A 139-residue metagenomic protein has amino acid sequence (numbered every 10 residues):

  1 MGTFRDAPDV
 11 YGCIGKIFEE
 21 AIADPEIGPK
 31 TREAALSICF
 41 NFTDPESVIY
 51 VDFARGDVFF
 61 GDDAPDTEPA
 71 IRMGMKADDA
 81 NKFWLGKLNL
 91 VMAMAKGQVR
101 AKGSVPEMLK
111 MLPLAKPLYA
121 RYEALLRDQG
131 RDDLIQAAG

Functional and structural regions predicted by a protein language model:
M1-G139: Feature captures hydrophobic
